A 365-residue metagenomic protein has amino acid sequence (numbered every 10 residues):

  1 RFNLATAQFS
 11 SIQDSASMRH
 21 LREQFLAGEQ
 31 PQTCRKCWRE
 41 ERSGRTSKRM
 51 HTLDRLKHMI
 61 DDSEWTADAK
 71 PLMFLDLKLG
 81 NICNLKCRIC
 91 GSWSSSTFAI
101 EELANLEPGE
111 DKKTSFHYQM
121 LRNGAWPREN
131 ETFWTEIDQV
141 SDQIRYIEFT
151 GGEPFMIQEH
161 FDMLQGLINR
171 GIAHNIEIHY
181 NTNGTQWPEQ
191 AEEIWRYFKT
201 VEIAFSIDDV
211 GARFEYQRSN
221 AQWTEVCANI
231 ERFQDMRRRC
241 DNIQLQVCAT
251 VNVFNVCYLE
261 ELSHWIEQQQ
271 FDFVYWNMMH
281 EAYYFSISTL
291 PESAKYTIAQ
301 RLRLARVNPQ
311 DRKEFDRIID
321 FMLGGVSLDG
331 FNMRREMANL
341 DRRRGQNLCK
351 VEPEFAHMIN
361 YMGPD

Functional and structural regions predicted by a protein language model:
R1-N123, V140-S141, E314-D365: N-terminal pre-core extensions flanking Radical SAM catalytic domains
S10, C87, D138, F161-I168 (+2 more regions): Non-transmembrane alpha-helical segments in soluble domains of secreted/periplasmic/extracellular proteins
K70-I82, W93-E129, D142-Q158, R170-P188 (+3 more regions): Core AdoMet radical
T114-E131, V140-I147, M163-L164, H174 (+3 more regions): Eukaryote-biased activation of long, low-complexity terminal tails and linkers
W134-Q139, L167-H174, E193-W195, Q234-D241: Alpha-helix termini
E159-Q165, P188-W195, Y258-E260: Distinct, well-ordered alpha-helical segments
H179, K199-A204, T224-G363: Conserved C-terminal portion of the radical SAM core fold that forms the substrate/S-adenosylmethionine-binding
